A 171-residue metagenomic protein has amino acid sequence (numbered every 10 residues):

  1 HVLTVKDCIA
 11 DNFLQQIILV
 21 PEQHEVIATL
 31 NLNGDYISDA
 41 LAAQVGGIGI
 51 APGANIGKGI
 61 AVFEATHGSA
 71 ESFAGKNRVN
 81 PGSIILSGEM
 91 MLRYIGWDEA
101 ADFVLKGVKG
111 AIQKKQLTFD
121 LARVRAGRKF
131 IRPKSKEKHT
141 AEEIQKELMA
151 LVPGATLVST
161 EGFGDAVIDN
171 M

Functional and structural regions predicted by a protein language model:
H1-D11: Glycine-rich phosphate/diphosphate-binding loop of Rossmann-like nucleotide-binding domains
D7, N77-V79, T156-L157: Active-site nucleophile and cofactor-binding loops and adjacent substrate-binding regions of central metabolic enzymes
Q16-L117: Glycine-rich phosphate/nucleotide-binding loop
I84-M171: Mobile late-domain/C-terminal helix-loop "cap" segments that border catalytic sites or the cytosolic face
